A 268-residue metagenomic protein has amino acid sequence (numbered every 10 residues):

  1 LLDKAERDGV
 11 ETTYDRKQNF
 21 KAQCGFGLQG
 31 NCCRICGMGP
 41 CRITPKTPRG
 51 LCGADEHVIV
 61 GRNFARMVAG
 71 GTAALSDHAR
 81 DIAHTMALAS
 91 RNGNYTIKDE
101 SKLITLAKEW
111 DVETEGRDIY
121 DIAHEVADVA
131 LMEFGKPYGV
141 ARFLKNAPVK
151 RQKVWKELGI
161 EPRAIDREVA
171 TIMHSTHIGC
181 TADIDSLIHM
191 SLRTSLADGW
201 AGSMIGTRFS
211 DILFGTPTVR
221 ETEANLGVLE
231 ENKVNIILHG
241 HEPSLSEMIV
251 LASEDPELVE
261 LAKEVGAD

Functional and structural regions predicted by a protein language model:
L1-D268: Metallocofactor- and cofactor-centric catalytic cores in central/energy metabolism, strongly enriched
